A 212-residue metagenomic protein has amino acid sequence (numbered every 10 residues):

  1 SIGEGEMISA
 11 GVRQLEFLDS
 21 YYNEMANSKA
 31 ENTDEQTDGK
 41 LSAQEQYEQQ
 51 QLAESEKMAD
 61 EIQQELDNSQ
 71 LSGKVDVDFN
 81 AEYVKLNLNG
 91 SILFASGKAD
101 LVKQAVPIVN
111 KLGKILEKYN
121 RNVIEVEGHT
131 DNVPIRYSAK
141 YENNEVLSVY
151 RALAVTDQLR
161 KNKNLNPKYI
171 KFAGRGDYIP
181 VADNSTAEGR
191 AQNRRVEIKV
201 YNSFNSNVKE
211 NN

Functional and structural regions predicted by a protein language model:
S1-Y83, N89: Juxtamembrane linker/hinge segments adjacent to a transmembrane helix in small membrane proteins
M58, N87, L93-K111, E117-Y119 (+1 more regions): Periplasmic OmpA-like peptidoglycan-binding domain that tethers envelope proteins to the cell wall
S72-K74, R121, P167: Short secondary-structure junction motifs
A81, N120-R121: Short loop/turn elements that form and flank the Walker-type P-loop nucleotide-binding site in RecA-like NTPase cores
